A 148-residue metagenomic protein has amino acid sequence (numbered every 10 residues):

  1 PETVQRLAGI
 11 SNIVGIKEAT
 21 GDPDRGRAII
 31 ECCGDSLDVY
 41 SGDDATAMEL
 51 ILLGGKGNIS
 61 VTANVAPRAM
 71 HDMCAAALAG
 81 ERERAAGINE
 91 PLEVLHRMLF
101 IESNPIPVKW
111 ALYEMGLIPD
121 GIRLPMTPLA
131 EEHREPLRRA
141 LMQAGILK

Functional and structural regions predicted by a protein language model:
P1-F100: Catalytic alpha/beta core domains of metabolic enzymes, predominantly
A47, K109, R138: Short glycine-/small-residue-rich flexible loop motifs, especially phosphate/cofactor-binding loops
I51-G55, E93-M126: Conserved short secondary-structure transition element at the edge of the structured enzyme core that lines
V61, A79-R82, I106-P107, A140-G145: Short, structured secondary-structure boundary patches
A69, I88-P91, N104, H133-P136 (+1 more regions): Alpha-helical structural motif
A86, E102-P105, K148: Flexible, glycine/charged-enriched surface loops at secondary-structure junctions
I118-K148: Flexible C-terminal active-site loop/helix
